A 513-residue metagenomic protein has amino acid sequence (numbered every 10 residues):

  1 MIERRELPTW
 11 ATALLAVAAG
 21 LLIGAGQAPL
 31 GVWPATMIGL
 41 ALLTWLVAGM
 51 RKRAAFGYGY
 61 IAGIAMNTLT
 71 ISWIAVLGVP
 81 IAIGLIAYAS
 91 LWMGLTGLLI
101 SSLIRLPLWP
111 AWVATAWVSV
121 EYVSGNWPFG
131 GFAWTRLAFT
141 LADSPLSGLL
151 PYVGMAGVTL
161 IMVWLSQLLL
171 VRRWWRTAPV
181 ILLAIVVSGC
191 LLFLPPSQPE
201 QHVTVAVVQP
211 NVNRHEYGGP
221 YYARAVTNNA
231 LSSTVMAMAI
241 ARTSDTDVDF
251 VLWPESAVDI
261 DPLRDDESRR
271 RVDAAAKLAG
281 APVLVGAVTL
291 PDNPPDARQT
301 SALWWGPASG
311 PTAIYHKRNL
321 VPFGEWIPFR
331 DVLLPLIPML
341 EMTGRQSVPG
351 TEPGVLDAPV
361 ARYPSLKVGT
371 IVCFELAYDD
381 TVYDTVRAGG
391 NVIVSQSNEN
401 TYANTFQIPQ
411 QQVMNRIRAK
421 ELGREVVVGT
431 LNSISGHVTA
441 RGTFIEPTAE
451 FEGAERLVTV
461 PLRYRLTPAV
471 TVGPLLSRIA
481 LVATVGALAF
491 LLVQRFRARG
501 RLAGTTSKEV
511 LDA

Functional and structural regions predicted by a protein language model:
I2-L194, A403-N404, N415-R418, T430-V438 (+3 more regions): Membrane-embedded alpha-helical bundles of multi-pass enzymes that act on lipidic or dolichyl-linked glycan substrates
A11, L15, A223-T227, D265 (+3 more regions): Solvent-exposed, acidic/flexible segments
Q27-L42, M66, Q209-P210, D245-I260 (+1 more regions): Short, conserved active-site loops that position catalytic residues or coordinate cofactors/metal ions across diverse
I74-P80, G125-V153, A274, Q299-D379 (+1 more regions): Active-site catalytic loop in hydrolytic enzyme cores
A89-W92, A114, V258, R264-V285 (+3 more regions): CN hydrolase (nitrilase-like) catalytic-core segments centered on the catalytic cysteine and neighboring Lys/Glu
I185-S188, Y221, V394: Class I S-adenosylmethionine
L192-F323, V355-S365, T370, F374-L376 (+2 more regions): Soluble catalytic regions of membrane-associated enzymes that act on cell-envelope and secretory-pathway components
D296-K317, I434-T459: Amphipathic beta-strand/beta-sheet edge segments enriched in Tyr/Trp
